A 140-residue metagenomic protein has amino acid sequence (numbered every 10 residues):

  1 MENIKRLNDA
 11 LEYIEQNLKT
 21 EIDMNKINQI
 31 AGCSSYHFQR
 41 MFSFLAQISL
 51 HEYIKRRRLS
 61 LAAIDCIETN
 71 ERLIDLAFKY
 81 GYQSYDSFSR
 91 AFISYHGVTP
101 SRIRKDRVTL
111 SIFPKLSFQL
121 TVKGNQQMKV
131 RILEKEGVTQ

Functional and structural regions predicted by a protein language model:
M1-N3, C66, R90-E136: …primarily DNA-binding HTH/wHTH and HhH modules…
E2, L11-Q16, N28-Q29, H37: Recognition helices and adjacent regulatory flanks at domain boundaries
N8, E12-N25, F44-K79, R107-G124: Terminal helix-turn-helix DNA-binding modules in bacterial transcription factors
I30, K79-Y80: Residues within the alpha-helical elements of helix-turn-helix
S34-H37, Q83-S84: Short coil turns linking two alpha-helices in DNA-binding domains
M41, G81, H96: A short His-aromatic
V138-Q140: Active-site-flanking beta-strand signature of metal-NTP-handling nucleotidyl enzymes and homologous cyclase-like
